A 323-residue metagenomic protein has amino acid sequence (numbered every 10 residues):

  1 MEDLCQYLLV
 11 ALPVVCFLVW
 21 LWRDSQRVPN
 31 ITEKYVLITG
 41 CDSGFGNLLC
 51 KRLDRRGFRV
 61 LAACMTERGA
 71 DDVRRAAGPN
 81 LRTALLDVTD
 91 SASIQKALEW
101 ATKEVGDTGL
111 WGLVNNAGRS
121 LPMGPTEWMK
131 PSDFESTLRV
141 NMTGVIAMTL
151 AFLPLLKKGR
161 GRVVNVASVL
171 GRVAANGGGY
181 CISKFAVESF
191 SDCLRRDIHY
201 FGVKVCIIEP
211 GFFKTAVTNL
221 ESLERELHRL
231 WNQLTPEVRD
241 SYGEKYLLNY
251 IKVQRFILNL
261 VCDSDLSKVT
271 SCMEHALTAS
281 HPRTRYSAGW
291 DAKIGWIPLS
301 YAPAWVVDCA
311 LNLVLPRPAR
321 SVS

Functional and structural regions predicted by a protein language model:
Y35, D42-S43: Conserved glycine-rich cofactor-binding loop
L86-E99, P131: The beta1-alpha1 cofactor-binding region of Rossmann-like NAD(H)/NADP(H)-dependent oxidoreductases
N116-P122: Conserved NAD(P)H cofactor-binding loop of Rossmann-fold oxidoreductase domains
G124-T126, D133-E135: Substrate-binding pocket helix/loop in short-chain dehydrogenase/reductase
T149, S183-A186: Active-site helix of classical SDR
S168: Residue(s) in the substrate-gating loop at a strand-loop-helix junction that position the organic substrate next
Y200-R283: SDR active-site lid
